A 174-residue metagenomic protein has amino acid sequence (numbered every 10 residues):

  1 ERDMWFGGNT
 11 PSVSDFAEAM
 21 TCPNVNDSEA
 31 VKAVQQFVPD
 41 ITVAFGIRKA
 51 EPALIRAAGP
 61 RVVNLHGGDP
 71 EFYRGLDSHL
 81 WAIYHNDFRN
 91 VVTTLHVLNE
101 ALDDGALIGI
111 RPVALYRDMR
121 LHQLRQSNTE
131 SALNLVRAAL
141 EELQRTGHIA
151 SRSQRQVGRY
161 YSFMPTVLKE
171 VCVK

Functional and structural regions predicted by a protein language model:
E1-K174: One-carbon transfer enzymes
